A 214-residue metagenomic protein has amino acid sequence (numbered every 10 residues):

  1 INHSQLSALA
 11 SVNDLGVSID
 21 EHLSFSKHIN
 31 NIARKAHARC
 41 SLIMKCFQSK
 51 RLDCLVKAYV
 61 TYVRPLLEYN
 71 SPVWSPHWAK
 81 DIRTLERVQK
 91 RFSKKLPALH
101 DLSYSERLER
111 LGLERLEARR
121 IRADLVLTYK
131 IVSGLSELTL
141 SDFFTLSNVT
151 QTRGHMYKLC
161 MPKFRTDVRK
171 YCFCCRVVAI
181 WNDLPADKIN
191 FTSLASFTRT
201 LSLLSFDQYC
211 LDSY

Functional and structural regions predicted by a protein language model:
I1-Y214: Hydrophobic/basic alpha-helical segments
